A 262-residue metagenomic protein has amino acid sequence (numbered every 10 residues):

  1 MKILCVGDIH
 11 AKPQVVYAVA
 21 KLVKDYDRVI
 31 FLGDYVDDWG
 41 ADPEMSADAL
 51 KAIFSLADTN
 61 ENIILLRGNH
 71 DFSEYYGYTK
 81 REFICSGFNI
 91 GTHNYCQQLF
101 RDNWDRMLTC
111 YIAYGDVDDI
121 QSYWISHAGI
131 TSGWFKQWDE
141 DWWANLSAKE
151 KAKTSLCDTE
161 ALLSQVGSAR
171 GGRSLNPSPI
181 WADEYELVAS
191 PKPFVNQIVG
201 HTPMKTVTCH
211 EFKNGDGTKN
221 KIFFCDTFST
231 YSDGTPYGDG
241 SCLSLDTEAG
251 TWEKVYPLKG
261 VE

Functional and structural regions predicted by a protein language model:
M1, D25-D27, N60-N62, I120-Q121 (+1 more regions): A general structural motif
C5-G7, V29-G33, I64-N69, I125-S126 (+2 more regions): Active-site neighborhood of phospho(di)ester-bond hydrolases with catalytic His/Asp-centered motifs
V6, A11-N94: Core catalytic region of metal-dependent phosphoesterases/phosphodiesterases, especially metallo-beta-lactamase-like
H10-Y17, D37-G40, H70-G77, T131-G133 (+4 more regions): Active-site environment of divalent metal-dependent phosphoester hydrolases
V23, L56-T59, S190, H210-T218: Short, conserved loop/helix-junction motifs that constitute active-site signature segments in enzyme catalytic cores
F88-Y95, C110, Y114-P193: Active-site-proximal loop/helix segment associated with metal-binding centers of metalloenzymes
H93-M107, F228-P236: Short, solvent-exposed secondary-structure boundary motifs
C209-E262: Binuclear metal-dependent phosphoesterase catalytic core
